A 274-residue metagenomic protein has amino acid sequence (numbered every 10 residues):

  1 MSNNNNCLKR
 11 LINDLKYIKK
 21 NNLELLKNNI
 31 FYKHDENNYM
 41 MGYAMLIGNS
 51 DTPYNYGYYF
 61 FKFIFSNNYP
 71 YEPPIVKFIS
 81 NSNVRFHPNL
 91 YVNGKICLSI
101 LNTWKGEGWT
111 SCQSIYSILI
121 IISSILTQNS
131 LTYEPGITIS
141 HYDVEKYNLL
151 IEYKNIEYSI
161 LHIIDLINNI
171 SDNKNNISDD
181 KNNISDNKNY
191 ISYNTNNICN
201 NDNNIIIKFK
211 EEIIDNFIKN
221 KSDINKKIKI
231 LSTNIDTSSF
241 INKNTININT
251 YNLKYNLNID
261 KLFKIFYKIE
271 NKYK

Functional and structural regions predicted by a protein language model:
M1-N102, G106-Q113, E270, K274: Strand-helix-loop interaction patch of compact alpha/beta domains
C112-S117, T138-S140: Short intrinsically disordered coil segments
I115-T127: Short amphipathic C-terminal alpha-helix that caps PH/PH-like domains
T132-I177, K181-K274: Charge-rich (especially acidic), low-complexity segments
